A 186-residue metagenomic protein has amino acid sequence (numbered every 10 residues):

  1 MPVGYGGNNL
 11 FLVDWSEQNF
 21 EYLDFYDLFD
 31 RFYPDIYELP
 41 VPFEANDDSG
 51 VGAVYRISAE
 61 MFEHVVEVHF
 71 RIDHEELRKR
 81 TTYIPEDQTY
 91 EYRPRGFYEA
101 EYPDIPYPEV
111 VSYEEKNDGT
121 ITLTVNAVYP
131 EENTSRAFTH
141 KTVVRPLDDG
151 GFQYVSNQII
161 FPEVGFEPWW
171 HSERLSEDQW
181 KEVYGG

Functional and structural regions predicted by a protein language model:
M1-P94: Core segments of small alpha/beta cavity-forming domains
F43, N126-E131, L147-D148: Short, flexible beta-strand-to-coil junctions
I57, Y113-K116, L175: Short coil/turn linker and secondary-structure boundary residues
T81, V125-Y129, S156-Q158: A mature extracytoplasmic/lumenal domain signature
E86-Y90, V144, G150: Non-catalytic effector/regulatory segments
Q88-K141: Acidic, glycine-rich flexible loop segments
K116-T120, P146-G151: Short, solvent-exposed coil/turn segments at beta-strand boundaries
E131-K141, L147, Y154-G186: Low-complexity, intrinsically disordered terminal/linker segments enriched in charged and Gly/Pro repeats
